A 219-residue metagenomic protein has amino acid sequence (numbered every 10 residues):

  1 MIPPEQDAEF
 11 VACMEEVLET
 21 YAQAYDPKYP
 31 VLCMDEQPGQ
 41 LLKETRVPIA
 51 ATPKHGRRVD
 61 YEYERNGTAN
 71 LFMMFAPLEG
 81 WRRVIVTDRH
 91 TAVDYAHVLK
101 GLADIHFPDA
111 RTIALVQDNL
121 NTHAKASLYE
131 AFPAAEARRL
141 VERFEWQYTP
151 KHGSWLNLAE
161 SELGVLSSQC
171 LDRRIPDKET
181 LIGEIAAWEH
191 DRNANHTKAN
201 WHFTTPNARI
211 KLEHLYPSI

Functional and structural regions predicted by a protein language model:
P3-Q6, T45, T180-I219: C-terminal domain-tail junction helix/linker
C13-K100, L212: Extended, low-complexity cationic-aromatic segments
C33-D35, M74, G80, L99 (+5 more regions): Mobile genetic element proteins and their domesticated derivatives, centered on retroelements and DNA transposons
K43-E44, A124-E130: A short acidic (Asp/Glu
R58-E64, E136-L158, R174-P176: RNase H-like polynucleotidyl transferase catalytic core
V93-A114: Short, basic/hydrophobic alpha-helical segments
A110-A124: Acidic/histidine-rich, metal-coordinating catalytic segments
A159-K178, D191-N195: Active-site proximal helix-loop segment of RNase H-like, two-metal nucleases, encompassing DDE(D)
